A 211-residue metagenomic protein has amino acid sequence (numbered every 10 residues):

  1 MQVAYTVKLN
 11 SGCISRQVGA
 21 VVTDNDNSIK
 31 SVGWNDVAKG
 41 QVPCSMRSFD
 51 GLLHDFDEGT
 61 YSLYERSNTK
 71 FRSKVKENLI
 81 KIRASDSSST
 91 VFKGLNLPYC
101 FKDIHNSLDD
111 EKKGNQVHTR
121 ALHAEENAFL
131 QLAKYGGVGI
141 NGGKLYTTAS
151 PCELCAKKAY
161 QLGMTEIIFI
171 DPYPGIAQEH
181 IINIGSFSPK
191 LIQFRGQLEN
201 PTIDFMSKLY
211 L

Functional and structural regions predicted by a protein language model:
M1-L211: Zinc-dependent deaminase catalytic domain
